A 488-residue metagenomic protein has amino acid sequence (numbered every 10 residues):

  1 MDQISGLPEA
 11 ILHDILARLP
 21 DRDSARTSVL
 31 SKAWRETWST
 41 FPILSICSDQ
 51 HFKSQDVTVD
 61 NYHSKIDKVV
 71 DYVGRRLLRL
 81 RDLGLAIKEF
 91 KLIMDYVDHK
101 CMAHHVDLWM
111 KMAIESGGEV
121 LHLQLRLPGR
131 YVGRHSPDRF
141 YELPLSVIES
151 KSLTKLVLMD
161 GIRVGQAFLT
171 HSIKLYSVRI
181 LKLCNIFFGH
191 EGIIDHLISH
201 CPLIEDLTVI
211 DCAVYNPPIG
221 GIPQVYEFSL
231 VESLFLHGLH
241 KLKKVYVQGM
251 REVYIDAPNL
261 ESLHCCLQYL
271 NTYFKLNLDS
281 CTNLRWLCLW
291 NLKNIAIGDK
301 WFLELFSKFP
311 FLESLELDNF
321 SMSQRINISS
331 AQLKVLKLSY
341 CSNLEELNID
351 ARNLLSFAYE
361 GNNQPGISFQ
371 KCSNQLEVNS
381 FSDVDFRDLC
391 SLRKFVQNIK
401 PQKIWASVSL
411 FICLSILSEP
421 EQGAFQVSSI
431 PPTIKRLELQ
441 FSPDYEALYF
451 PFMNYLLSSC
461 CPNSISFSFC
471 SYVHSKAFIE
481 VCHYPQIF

Functional and structural regions predicted by a protein language model:
D2-H240, V245-Q248, Y254, N259 (+2 more regions): Leucine-rich repeat
P42-S45, L85-L92, E119-L123, T154-L156 (+7 more regions): Hydrophobic beta-strand segments of well-ordered beta-sheets in folded domains
S48, M94, L125, D160 (+17 more regions): Residues on the solvent-exposed faces and adjacent turns of beta-rich solenoids used to engage binding targets
C212, P218-G221, F228-S229, L239-L242 (+5 more regions): Long amphipathic alpha-helical scaffold regions
H240-K244, V335, I434-E438: Short, hydrophobic/aromatic-rich segments at coil-to-beta transitions
A257, S262-F395: Long, internal scaffold/assembly segments composed of regular secondary structure
F274-S280, N363-A447, L457-N463: Extended repeat-based solenoid scaffolds, especially LRR ectodomains and other repeat-derived architectures
F452-F488: Leucine-rich solenoid repeat modules
